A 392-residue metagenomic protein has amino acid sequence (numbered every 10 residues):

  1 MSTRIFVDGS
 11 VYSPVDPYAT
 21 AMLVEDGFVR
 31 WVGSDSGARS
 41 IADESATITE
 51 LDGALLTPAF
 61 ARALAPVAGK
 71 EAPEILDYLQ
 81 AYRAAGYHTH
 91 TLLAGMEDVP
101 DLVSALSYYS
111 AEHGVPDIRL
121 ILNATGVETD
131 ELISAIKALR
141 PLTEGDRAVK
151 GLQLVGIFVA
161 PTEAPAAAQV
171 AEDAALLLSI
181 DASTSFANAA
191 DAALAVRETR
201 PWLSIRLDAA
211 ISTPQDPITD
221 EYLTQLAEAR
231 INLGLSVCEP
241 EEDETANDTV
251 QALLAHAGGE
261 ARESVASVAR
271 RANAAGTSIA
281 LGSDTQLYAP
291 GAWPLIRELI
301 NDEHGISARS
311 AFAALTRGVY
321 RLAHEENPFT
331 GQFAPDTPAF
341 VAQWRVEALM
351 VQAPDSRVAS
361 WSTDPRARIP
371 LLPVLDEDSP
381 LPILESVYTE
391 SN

Functional and structural regions predicted by a protein language model:
M1-A42, R62, A68-H90, A94 (+2 more regions): Active-site microenvironment of metallo-dependent hydrolases
G37-T57: Active-site metal-binding motif and surrounding structural segment of the metallo-beta-lactamase
A54, F60-A68, S179-D181, R206-A210 (+1 more regions): Histidine-centered divalent metal-coordination motifs
H90-T91, E97-L102, V127-E131, F186-A189 (+4 more regions): Flexible loop/turn segments at secondary-structure boundaries
H90-T91, R119-L120, G156, R206 (+2 more regions): Structural recognition of the beta-strand scaffold that forms the well-ordered cores of secreted hydrolase catalytic
M96-W202, T219-N232: Metal-coordinating catalytic core of metallo-dependent amide/deamination hydrolases
D173, S183, E198, W202 (+3 more regions): Active-site-adjacent C-terminal substructures of enzyme catalytic domains
